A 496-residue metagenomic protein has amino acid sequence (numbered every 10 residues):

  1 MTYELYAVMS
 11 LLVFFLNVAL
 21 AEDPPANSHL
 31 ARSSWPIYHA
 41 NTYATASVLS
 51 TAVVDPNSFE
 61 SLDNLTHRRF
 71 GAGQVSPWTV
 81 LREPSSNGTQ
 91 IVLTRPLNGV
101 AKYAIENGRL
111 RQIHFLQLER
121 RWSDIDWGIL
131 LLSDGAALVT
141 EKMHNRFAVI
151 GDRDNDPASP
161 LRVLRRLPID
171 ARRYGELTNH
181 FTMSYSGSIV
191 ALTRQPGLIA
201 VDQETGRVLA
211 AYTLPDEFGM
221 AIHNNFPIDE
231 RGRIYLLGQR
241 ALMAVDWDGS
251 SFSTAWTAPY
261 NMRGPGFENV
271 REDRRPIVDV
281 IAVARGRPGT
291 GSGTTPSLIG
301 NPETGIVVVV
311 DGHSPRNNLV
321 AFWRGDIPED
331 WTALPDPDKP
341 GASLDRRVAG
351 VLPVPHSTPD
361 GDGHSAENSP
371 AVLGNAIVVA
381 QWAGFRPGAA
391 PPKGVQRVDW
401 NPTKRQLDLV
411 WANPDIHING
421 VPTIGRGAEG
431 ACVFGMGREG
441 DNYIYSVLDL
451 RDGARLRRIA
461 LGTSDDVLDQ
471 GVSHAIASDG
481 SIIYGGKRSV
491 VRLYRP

Functional and structural regions predicted by a protein language model:
A19-E106, R111-F115, R495-P496: Sequence/structural signature of beta-propeller modules and their immediately flanking N-terminal secretory/stalk
A72-N87, W122-S133, Y174-Y185, I222-E230 (+4 more regions): Structural signature of eukaryotic scaffold interfaces centered on beta-propeller domains
S76-P77, K102-H144, R162-H180: Blade-loop segments of beta-propeller domains
L97-A104, H144-D152, Q195-V201, R240-D246 (+4 more regions): Structural motif
H144, G151-Y185, T193-Q195, R207-P227 (+3 more regions): Asp-box/WD-like beta-propeller blade repeats and closely related beta-sheet repeat scaffolds
P353-H364, A412-P422, A454-A477: Conserved blade-ending motifs and adjacent loop-strand segments that build the rim/top face of beta-propeller domains
S365-R455: Loop/turn-rich, solvent-exposed surfaces of beta-rich toroidal or solenoidal domains
D469-P496: Blade-level signature of beta-propeller repeat domains, shared across WD40, Kelch, NHL, RCC1 and BNR/Asp-box propellers
